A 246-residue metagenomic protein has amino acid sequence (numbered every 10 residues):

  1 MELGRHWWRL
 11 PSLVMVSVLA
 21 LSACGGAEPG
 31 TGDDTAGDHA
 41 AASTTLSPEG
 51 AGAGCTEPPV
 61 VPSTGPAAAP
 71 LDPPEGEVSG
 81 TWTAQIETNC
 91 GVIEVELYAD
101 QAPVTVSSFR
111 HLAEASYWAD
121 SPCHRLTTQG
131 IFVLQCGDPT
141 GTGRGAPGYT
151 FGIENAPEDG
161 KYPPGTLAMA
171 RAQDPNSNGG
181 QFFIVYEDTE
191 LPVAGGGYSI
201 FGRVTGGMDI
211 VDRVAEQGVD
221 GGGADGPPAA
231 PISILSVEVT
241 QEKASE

Functional and structural regions predicted by a protein language model:
E2-E246: Cyclophilin-like peptidyl-prolyl cis-trans isomerases
